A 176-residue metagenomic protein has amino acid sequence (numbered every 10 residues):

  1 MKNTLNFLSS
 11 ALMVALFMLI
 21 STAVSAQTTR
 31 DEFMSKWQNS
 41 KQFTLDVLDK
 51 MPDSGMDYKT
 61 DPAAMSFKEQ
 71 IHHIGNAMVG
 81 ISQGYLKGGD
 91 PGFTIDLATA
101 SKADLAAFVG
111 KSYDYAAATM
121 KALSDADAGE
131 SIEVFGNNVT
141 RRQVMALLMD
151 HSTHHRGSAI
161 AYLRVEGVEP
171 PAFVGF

Functional and structural regions predicted by a protein language model:
M1-T28: Bacterial Sec-dependent N-terminal signal peptides
L16-M18, Q27, L86-P91, A103 (+1 more regions): Short hydrophobic/aromatic-rich motifs at helix boundaries and adjacent loops
L19, M51, D127, E169: Residue-level signal for pocket-adjacent positions within structured domains
M34-Q38, Q42-L45, D53-T94, E133-F176: Short, contiguous alpha-helical
V47, A100-E133, V139-H154: Acidic/histidine-rich alpha-helical segments that form the ligand environment of transition-metal centers
